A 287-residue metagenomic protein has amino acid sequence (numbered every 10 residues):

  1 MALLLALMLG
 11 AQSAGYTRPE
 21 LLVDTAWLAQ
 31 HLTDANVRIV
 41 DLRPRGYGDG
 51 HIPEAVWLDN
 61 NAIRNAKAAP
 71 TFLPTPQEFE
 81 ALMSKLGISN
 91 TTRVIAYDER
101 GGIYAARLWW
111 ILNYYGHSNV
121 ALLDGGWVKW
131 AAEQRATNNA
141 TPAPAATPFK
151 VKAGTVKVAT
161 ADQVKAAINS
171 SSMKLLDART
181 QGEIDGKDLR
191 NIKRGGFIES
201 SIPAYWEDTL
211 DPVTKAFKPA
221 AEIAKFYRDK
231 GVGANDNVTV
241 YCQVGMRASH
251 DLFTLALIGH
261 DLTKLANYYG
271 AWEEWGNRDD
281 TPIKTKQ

Functional and structural regions predicted by a protein language model:
M1-L4: Sec-dependent signal peptide recognition, specifically the positively charged N-region followed immediately by
L7-Q287: Cytosolic catalytic domains that perform sulfur/thiol-centered chemistry
